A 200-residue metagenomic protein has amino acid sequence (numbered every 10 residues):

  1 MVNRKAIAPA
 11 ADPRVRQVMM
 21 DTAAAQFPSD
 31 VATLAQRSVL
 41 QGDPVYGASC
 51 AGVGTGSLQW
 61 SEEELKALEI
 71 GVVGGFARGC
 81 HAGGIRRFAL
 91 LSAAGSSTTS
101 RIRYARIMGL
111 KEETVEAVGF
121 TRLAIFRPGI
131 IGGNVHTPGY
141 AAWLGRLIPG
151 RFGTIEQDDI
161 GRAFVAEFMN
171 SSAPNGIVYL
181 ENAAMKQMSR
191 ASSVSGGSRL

Functional and structural regions predicted by a protein language model:
M1-N3: Short, hydrophobic beta-strand segments that form beta-sheet elements in well-ordered domains
K5, V53, Q59-A105, A117 (+1 more regions): Conserved Rossmann-fold NAD(P)-dependent oxidoreductase catalytic core, especially the SDR/UDP-sugar
K5-A6, I130: Glycine-rich beta-alpha junction loops
I7-G75, G79-A82: NAD(P)H-binding glycine-rich loop region in Rossmannoid oxidoreductase-like domains and their noncatalytic homologs
S29, S38, S49, S57 (+5 more regions): Generic serine detector
A51-G52, R86-R87, I131-H136: Short, flexible segments with low predicted structural confidence
S97-G196, L200: Oxidoreductase cofactor-interface core, primarily capturing Rossmann-like NAD(P)-dependent enzymes
